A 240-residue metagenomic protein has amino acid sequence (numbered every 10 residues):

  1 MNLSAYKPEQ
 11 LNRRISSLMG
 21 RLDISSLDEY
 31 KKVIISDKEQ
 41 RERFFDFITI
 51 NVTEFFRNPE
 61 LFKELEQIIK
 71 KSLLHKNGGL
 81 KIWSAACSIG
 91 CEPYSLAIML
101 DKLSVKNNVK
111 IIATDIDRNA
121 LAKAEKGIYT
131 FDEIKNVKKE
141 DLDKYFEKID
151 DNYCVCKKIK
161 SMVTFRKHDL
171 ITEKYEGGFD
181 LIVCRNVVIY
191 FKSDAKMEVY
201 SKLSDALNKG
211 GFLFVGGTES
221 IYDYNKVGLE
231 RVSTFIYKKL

Functional and structural regions predicted by a protein language model:
M1-L80, Y200: Conserved AdoMet
L65, I182, L207: Residue-level signal for inorganic ion chemistry
N77-G90, V109-I112: Conserved class I S-adenosyl-L-methionine
I89-S104: Conserved SAM-binding loop of SAM-dependent methyltransferases across substrates and taxa, primarily the Class I
V109-V183, V187-A195, S220-Y222, V227 (+1 more regions): Extended basic-aromatic, gly/pro-enriched interface segments that bind polyanionic ligands
M197-K209: A short glycine-rich, Lys/Arg-flanked "PGG" loop and its adjoining helix->strand segment in the class I
G210-G217: Conserved beta-strand signature within the Rossmann-like core of class I S-adenosyl-L-methionine
V232-I236: Short hydrophobic/aromatic beta-strand or adjacent loop that forms the aromatic wall/cage of a ligand/substrate-binding
